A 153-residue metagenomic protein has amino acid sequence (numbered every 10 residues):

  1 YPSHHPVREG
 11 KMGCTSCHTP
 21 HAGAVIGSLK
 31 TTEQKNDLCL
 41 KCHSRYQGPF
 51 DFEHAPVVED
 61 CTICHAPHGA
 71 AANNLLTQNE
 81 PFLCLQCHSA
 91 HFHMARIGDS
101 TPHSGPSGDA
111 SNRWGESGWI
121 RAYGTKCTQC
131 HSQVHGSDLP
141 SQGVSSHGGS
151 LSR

Functional and structural regions predicted by a protein language model:
Y1-R153: Inter-heme linker and motif-flanking segments adjacent to c-type heme-binding CXXCH motifs in c-type cytochromes
